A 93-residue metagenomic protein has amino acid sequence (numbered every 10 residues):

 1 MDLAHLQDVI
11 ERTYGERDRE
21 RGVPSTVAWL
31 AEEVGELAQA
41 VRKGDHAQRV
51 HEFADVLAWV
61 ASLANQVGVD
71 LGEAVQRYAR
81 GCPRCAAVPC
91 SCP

Functional and structural regions predicted by a protein language model:
M1-F53, L57-P93: Flexible "arm" and connector segments at domain edges
